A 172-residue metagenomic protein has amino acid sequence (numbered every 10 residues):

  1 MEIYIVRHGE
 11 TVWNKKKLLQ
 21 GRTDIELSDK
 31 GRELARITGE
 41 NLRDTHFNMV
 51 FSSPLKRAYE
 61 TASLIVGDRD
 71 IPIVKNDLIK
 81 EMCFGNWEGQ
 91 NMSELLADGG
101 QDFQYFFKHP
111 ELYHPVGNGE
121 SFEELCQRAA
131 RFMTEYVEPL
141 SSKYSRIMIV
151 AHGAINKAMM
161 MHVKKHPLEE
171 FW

Functional and structural regions predicted by a protein language model:
M1-Y4: Extreme N-terminal starter segment of soluble prokaryotic enzymes
E10-E60, N118-A130: Loop-to-helix element that buttresses phosphate recognition and phosphoryl-transfer chemistry
N14-K15, M82-W87, Y113-G117: A short acidic, helix-capping loop that chelates divalent metal ions and anchors anionic groups
A35, G39, G99, P110 (+2 more regions): Short amphipathic alpha-helical/adjacent loop interface patches that line ligand and macromolecule-binding sites
G39-F103: Phosphate-coordination/substrate-recognition cap region in phosphate-metabolizing enzymes
Y59, A130-W172: Active-site-adjacent alpha-helix immediately C-terminal to a catalytic or transition-state-stabilizing loop
F103-E124: Short glycine/proline- and acidic residue-enriched helix-loop micro-motifs that form flexible lids or anion-recognition
